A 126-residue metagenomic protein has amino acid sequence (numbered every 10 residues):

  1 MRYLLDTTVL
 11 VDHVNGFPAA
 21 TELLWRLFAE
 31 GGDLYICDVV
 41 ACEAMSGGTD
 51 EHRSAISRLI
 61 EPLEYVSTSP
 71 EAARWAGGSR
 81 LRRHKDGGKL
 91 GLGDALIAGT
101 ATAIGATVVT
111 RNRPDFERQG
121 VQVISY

Functional and structural regions predicted by a protein language model:
M1, A98, T102-Y126: Acidic, PIN/NYN-like endoribonuclease modules and their adjacent C-terminal/linker elements
M1-I36, M45-R58: Short, well-structured N-terminal submotif of metal-dependent ribonuclease cores
Y3, D33-Y35, P62-S67, T107: Short loop->beta-strand "edge-of-pocket" segments that line small-molecule binding or catalytic clefts across diverse
D6-T7, A44, A76, A101 (+1 more regions): Generic structural signal for small/hydrophobic residues in well-ordered secondary structure, especially within
V9-L10, V40, A72, L96-I97 (+1 more regions): Alpha-helix capping/helix-boundary segments
L10-V11, C42-M45, E117, I124: Nucleotide phosphate-binding site architecture
E51-A55, R83-H84, S125-Y126: Short, hinge-like loop/turn segments at secondary-structure boundaries
E64-R111: Active-site neighborhoods of divalent-metal-dependent phosphate/nucleic-acid chemistry enzymes
